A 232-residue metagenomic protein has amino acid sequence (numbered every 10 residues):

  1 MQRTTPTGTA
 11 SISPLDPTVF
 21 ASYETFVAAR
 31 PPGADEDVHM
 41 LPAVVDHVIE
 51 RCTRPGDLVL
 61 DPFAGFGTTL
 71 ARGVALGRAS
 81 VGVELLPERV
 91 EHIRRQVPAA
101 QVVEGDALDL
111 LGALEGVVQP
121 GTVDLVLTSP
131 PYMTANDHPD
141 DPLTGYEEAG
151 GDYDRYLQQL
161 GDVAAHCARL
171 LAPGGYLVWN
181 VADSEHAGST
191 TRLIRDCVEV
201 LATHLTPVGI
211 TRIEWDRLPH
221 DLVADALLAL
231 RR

Functional and structural regions predicted by a protein language model:
M1-R232: Class I S-adenosyl-L-methionine-dependent methyltransferase catalytic core
